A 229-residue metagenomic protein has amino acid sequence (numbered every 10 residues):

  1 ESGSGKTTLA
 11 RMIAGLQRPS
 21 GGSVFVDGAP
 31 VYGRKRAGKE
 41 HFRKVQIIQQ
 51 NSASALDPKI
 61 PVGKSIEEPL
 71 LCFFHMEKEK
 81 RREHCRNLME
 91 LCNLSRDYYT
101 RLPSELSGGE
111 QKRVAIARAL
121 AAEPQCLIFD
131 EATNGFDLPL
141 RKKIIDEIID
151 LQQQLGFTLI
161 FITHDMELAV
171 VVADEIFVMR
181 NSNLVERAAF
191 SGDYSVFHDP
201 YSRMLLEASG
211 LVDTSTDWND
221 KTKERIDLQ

Functional and structural regions predicted by a protein language model:
A14: Helix-to-loop junction immediately C-terminal to a conserved catalytic motif
G22-G33, H41, E186-A189: Conserved ABC transporter NBD signature motif
V31-Q46, K64, C72, D193-F197: ABC ATPase NBD coupling module
K80-D97, E207: Conserved ABC ATPase "signature" region
L102-L106, E110: Conserved ABC ATPase signature
A189-Q229: Short catalytic/signature loops enriched in Gly
